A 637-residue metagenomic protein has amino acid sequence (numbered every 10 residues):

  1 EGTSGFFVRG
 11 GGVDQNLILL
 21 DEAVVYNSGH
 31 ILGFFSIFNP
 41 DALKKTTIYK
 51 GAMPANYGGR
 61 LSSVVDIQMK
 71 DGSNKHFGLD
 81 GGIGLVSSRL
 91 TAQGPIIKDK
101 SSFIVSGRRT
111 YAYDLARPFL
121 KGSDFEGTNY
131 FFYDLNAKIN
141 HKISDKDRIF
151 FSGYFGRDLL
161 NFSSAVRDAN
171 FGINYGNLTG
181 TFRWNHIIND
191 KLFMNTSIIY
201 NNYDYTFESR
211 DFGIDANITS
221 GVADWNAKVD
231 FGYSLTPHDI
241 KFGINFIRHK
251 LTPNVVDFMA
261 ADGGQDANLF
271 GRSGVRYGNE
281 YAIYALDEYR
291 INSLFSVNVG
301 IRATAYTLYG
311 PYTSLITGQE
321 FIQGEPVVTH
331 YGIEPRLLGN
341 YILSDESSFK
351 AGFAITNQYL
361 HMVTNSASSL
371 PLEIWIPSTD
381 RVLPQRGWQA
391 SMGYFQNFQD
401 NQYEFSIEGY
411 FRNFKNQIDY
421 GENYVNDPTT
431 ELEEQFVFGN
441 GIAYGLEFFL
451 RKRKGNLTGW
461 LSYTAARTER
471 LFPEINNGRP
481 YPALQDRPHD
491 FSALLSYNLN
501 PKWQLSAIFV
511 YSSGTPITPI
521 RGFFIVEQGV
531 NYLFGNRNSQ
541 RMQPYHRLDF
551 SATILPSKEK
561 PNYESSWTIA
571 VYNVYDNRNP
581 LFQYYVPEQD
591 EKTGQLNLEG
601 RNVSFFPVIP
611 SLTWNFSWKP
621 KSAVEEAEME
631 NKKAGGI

Functional and structural regions predicted by a protein language model:
E1-N27, K44: Extracytoplasmic beta-strand/coil segments of soluble accessory domains associated with Gram-negative outer-membrane
A23-K50, Y130: Short acidic/polar hinge/loop motifs at secondary-structure boundaries that mediate gating or recognition
G84-R109, S123-L159, G172-M194, L235-T236: Transmembrane beta-barrel wall of Gram-negative outer-membrane proteins
D204, K250-G264, T307-I316, Y341 (+4 more regions): Surface-exposed extracellular loop regions of Gram-negative outer-membrane beta-barrel proteins, predominantly
D224-K228, G271-R272, R276, E280-A282 (+5 more regions): Outer membrane beta-barrel strand-and-loop segments of large Gram-negative receptors, especially TonB-dependent
I244-E346, Y359, I475: Signature of Gram-negative outer-membrane beta-barrel scaffolds
A305, Y410-N413, L432-R521, N615: Gram-negative outer-membrane beta-barrel transporters
K415, K502, Y511-Q528, R547 (+1 more regions): C-terminal beta-signal and adjacent terminal beta-strands/loops of Gram-negative outer-membrane beta-barrel proteins
